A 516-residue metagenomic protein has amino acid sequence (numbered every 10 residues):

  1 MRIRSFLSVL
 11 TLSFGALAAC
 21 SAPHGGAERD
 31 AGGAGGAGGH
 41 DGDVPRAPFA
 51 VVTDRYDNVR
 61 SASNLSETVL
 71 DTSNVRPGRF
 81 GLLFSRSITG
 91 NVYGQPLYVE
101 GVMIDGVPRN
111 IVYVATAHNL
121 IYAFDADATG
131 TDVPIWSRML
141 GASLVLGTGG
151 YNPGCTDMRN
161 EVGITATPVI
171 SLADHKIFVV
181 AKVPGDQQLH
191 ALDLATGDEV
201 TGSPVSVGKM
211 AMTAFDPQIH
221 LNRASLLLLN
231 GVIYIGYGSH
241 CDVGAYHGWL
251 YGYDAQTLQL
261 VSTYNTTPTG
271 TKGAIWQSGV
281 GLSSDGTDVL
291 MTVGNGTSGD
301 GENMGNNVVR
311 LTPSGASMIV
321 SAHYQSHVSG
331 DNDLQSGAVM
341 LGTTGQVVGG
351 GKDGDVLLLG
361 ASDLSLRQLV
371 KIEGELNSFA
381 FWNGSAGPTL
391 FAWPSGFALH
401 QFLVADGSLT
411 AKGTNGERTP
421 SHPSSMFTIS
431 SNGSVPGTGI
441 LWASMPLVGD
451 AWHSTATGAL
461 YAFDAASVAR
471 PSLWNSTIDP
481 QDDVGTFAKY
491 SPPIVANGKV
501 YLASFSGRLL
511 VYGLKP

Functional and structural regions predicted by a protein language model:
M1-R2, F6-L7, S13-A47: Ser/Thr-rich, Pro/Gly/Ala-heavy low-complexity intrinsically disordered linkers and tails of secreted extracellular
A47-R367, I372-N383, T389-F402, S425-S431 (+3 more regions): Mobile, glycine-rich extracellular loop/lid and propeptide segments that shape or gate substrate/ligand access
G407-T410, A451, L509: Compositional signature of intrinsically disordered, low-complexity segments enriched in polar residues
T410-S425: Detector for outer-membrane/organellar transmembrane beta-barrel domains, recognizing the amphipathic beta-strand
T438: Catalytic-face loop-and-helix region of soluble metabolic enzyme cores
